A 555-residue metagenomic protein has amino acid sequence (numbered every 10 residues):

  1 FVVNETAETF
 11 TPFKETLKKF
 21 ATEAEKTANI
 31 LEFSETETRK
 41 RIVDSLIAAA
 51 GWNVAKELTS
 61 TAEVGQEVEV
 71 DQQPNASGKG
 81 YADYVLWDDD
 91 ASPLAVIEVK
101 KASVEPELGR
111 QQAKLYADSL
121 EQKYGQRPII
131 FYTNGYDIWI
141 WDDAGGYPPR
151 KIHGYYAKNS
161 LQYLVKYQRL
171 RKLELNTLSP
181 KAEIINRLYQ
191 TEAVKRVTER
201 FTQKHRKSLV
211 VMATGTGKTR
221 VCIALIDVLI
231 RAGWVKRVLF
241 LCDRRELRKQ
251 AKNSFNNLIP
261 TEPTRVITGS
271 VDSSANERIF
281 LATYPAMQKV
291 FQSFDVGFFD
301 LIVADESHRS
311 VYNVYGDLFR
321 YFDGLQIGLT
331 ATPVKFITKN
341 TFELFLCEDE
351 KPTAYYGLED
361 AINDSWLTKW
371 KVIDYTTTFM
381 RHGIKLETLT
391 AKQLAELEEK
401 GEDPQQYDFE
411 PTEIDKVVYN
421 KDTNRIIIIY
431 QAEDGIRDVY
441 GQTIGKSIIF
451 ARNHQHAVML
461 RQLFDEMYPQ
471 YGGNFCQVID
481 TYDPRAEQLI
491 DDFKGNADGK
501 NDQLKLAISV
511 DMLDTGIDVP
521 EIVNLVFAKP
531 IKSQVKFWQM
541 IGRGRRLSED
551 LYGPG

Functional and structural regions predicted by a protein language model:
F1-R237, E246-E262, A275-I279, P285 (+3 more regions): ATP-dependent helicase/translocase motor core
V54-T59, R237-L239, K252, L258-V271 (+1 more regions): Conserved RecA-like helicase motor-core motifs
E121, L301, Q477-G555: Conserved RecA-like P-loop NTPase helicase motor core
V210-V211, R237-R244, G445-N453: Conserved RecA-like ASCE P-loop NTPase motor core of nucleic-acid helicases/translocases
R245, V266-D272, T283-K289, R452-H454 (+2 more regions): Conserved helicase motor
R278, Y407-S509: Conserved C-terminal RecA-like helicase domain
F294-G328, P333: SF2 helicase catalytic motif II
K339-I444: Interdomain helical connector at the RecA1-RecA2 junction of SF1/SF2 helicase-like NTPases
